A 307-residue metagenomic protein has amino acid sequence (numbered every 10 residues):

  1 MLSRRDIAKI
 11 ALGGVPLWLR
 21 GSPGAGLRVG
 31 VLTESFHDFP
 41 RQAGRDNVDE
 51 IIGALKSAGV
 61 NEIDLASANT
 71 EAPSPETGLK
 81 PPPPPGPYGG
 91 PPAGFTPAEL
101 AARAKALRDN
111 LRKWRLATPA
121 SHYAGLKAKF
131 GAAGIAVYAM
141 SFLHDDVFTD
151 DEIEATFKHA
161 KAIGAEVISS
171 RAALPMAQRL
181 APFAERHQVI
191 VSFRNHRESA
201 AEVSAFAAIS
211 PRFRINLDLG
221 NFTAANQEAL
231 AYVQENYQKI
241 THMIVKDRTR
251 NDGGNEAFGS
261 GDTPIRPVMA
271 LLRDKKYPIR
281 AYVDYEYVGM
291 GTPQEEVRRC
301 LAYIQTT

Functional and structural regions predicted by a protein language model:
L2-L12, L17, S22-N61, S67-T70 (+6 more regions): Histidine-acidic metal/acid-base catalytic patches
A11-L12, P16-W18, E50, R108 (+5 more regions): Active-site acidic/histidine proton-transfer and metal-coordination neighborhood in alpha/beta enzyme cores
S22-G24, T96-L100, K127-G131, T149-E154 (+3 more regions): Short hydrophobic/aromatic-rich motifs at helix boundaries and adjacent loops
S35, A66-S67, S141, N195: Residue-level recognition of beta-strand->loop/alpha-helix junctions
R45-S57, A66, A104-R108, R112-A124: Glycine-rich, flexible loop segments associated with nucleotide phosphate handling
E76-A120: Charged, glycine/proline-rich intrinsically disordered loops and linkers
